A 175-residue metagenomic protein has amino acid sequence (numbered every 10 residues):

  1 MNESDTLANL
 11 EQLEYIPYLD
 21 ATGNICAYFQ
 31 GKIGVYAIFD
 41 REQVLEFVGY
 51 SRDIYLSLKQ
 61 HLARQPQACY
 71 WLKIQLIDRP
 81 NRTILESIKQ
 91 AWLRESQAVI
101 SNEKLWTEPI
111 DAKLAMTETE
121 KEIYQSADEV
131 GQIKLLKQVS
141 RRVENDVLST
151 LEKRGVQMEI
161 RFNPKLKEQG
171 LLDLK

Functional and structural regions predicted by a protein language model:
M1-K32, D40-V44, R52-L56, Q60-K175: Boundary/linker segments flanking structured domains
